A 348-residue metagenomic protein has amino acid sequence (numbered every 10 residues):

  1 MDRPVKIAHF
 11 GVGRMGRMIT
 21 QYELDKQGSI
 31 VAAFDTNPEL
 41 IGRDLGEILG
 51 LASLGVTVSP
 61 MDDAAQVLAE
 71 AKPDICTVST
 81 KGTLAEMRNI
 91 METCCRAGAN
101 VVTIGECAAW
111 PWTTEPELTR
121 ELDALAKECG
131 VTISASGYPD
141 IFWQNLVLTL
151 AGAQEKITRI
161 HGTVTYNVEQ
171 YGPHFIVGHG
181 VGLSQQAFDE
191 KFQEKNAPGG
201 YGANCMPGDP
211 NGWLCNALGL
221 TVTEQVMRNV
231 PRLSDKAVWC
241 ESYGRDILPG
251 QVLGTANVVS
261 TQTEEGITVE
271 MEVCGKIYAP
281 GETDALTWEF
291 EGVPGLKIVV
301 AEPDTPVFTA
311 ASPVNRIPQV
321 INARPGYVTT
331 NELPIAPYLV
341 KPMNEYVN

Functional and structural regions predicted by a protein language model:
M1-L51: N-terminal Rossmann-like dinucleotide-binding module
F10, R14, G152-K276, P280-D284 (+3 more regions): Active-site-lining helix/loop region of Rossmann-like oxidoreductase modules
T36, K81, G105-A109, Y138-P139 (+1 more regions): Short, ordered loop/turn segments at secondary-structure junctions
N37-A71: Conserved N-terminal Rossmann-fold NAD(P) cofactor-binding segment
Q66-I75, L84-E106: Rossmann-fold NAD(P) dinucleotide-binding segment
E106-G130: Rossmann-fold NAD(P)-binding glycine/threonine-rich loop
I141-A153: Alpha-helical support elements that line or immediately flank enzyme active sites and cofactor-binding pockets
I277-N348: C-terminal helical cap and adjacent loop that interface with cofactors, partners, or active-site loops
